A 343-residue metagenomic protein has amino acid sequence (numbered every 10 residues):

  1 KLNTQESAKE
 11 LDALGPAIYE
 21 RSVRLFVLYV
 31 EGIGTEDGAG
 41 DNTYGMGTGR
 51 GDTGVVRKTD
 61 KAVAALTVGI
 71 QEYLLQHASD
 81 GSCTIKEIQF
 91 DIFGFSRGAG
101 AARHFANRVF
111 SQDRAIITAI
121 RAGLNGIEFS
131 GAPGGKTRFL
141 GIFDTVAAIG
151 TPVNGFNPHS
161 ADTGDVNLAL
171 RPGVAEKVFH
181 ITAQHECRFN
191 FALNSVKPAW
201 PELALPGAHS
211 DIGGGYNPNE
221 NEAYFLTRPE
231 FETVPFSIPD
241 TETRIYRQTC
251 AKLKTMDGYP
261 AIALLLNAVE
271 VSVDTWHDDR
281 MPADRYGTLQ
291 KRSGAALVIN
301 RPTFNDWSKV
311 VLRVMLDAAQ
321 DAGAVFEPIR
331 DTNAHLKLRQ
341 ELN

Functional and structural regions predicted by a protein language model:
K1-N343: Active-site- or binding-pocket-proximal scaffold segments within functional domains
